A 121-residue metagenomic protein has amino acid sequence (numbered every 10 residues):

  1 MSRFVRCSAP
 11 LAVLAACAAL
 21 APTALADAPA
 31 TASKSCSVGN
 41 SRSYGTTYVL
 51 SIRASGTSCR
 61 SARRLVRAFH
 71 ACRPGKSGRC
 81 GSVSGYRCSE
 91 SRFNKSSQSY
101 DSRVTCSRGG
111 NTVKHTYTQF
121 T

Functional and structural regions predicted by a protein language model:
M1-L11: Bacterial N-terminal signal peptides that target proteins for export
P10-A19: Bacterial N-terminal signal peptides
A18-K34: C-terminal region of N-terminal signal peptides and the immediate post-cleavage residues of exported proteins
P29-V66, P74-R92: Extracytoplasmic low-complexity, Pro/Thr/Ser/Ala/Gly-rich segments that lie immediately after a secretion/anchoring
R64-T121: Extracytosolic low-complexity repeat regions of secreted or lipid-anchored proteins
